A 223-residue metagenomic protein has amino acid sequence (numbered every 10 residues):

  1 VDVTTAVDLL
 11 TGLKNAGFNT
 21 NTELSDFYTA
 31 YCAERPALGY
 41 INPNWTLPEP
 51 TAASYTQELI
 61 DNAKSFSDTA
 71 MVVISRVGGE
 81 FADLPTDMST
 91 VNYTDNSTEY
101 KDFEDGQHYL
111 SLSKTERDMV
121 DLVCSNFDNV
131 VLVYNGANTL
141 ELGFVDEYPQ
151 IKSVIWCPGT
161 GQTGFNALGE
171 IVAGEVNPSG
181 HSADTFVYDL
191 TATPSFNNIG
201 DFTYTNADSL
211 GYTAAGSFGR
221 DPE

Functional and structural regions predicted by a protein language model:
V1-E223: C-terminal non-catalytic regions of proteins with extracellular/luminal or membrane-system context
